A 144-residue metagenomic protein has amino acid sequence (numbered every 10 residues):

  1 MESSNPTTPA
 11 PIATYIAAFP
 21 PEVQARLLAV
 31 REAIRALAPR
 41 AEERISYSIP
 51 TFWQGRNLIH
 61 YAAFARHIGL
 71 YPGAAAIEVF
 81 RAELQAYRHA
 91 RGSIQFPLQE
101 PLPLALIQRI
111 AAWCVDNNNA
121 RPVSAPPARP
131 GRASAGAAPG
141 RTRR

Functional and structural regions predicted by a protein language model:
M1-R144: Charge-dense, helix-prone N-terminal extensions
